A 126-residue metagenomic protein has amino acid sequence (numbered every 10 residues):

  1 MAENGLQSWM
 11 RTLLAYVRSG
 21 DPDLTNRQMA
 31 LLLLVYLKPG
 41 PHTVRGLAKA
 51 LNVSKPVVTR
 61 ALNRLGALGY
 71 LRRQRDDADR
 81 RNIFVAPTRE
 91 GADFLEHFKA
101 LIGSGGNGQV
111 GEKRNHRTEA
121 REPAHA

Functional and structural regions predicted by a protein language model:
M1-Y16: Long, low-complexity, charged/polar intrinsically disordered regions in eukaryotic proteins
R11, A30-L33, R60-G66: Generic structural signal for well-ordered, non-membrane alpha-helices
L13-Y16, E96-A126: Amphipathic alpha-helical dimerization/coiled-coil segments that flank or bridge DNA-binding/regulatory modules
L14-S54: N-terminal helix-turn-helix DNA-binding core of bacterial DNA-binding proteins
P41-I83: Canonical helix-turn-helix DNA-binding module
D77-E96: Basic, amphipathic "hinge/linker" alpha-helix immediately C-terminal to the N-terminal HTH DNA-binding motif
